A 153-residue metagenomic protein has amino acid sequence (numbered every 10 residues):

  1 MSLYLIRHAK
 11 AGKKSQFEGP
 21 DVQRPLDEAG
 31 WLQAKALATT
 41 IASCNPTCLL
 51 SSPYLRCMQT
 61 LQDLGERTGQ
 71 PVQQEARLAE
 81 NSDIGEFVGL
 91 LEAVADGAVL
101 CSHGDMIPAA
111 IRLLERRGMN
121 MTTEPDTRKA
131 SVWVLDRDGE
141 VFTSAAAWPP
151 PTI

Functional and structural regions predicted by a protein language model:
S2-S82, P108, M119-N120, T127-A130: Active-site-proximal alpha-helix that buttresses catalytic centers in soluble enzyme cores
L3-Y4, V94-D105: Generic beta-sheet signal
L37-T40, A145-I153: MPN/JAMM (Mov34/JAB) isopeptidase/deubiquitinase module and associated MPN-bearing subunits/adaptors in ubiquitin
A42-N45, E92-D96: Glycine-rich phosphate-binding loop signature in dinucleotide/nucleotide-binding domains
D63, L113-L114: Residue-level signal for well-ordered alpha-helical positions
D105-L113: Extended, charge-rich low-complexity interaction segments
R117-S144, P150: Domain-level recognition of soluble alpha/beta enzyme cores, biased toward histidine phosphatases/phosphomutases
